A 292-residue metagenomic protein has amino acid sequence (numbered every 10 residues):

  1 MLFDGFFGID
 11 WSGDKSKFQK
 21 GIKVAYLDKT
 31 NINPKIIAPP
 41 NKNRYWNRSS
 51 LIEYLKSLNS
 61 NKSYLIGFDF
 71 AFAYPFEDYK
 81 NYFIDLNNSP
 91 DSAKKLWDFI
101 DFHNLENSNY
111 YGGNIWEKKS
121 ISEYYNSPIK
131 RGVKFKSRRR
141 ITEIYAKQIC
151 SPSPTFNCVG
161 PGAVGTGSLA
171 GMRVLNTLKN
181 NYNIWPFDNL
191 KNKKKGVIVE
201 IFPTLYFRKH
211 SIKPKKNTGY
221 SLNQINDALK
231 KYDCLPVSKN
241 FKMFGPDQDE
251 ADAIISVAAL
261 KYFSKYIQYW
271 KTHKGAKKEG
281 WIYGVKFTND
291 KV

Functional and structural regions predicted by a protein language model:
L2-F7, W11-V292: RNase H-like (RuvC/DEDD) metal-dependent nuclease/polynucleotide-processing core
